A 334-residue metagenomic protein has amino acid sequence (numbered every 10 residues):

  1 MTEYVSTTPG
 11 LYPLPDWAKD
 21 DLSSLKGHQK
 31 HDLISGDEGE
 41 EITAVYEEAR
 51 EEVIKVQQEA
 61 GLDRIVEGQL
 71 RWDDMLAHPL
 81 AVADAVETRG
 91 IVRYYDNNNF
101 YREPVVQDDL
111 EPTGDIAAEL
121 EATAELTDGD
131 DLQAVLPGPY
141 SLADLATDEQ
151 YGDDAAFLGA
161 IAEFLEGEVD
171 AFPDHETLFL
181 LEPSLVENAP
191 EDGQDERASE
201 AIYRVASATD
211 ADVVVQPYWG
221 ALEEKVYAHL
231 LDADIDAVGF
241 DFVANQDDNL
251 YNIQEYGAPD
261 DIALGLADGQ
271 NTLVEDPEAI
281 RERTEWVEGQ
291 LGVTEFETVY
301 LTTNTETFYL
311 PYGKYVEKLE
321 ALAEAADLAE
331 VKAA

Functional and structural regions predicted by a protein language model:
M1-A334: Domain-level signal for soluble alpha/beta catalytic cores
